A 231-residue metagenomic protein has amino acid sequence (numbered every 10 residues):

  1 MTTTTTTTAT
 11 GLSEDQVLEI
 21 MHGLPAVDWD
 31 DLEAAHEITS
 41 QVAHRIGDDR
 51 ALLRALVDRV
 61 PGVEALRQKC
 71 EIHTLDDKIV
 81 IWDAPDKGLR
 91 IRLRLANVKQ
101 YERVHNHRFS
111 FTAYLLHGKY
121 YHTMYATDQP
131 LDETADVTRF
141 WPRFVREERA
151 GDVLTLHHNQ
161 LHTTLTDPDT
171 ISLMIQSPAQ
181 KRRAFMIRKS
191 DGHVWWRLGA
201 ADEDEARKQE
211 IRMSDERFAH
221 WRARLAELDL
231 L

Functional and structural regions predicted by a protein language model:
T2-L89: A short, N-terminal "cap"/entry segment at the start of jelly-roll beta-barrel domains of the cupin/DSBH fold
R92-N106, H157-N159: Conserved short histidine dyad/triad with adjacent acidic residue
V98, Q160-H162, P178-K181: Short, solvent-exposed loop/turn segments at secondary-structure junctions
H107-H122, A126: Short, conserved beta-strand element in jelly-roll/cupin
T112, P168-F185: A short hydrophobic beta-strand segment most commonly corresponding to one strand of the jelly-roll/cupin
A126-T166, I171: Short acidic-glycine-tyrosine-enriched beta hairpin
R146, Q180-G199: Short peripheral tails and domain-boundary helices/loops at the edges of structured domains
W195-L231: C-terminal tail/extension regions appended to the core domain(s) of diverse proteins
